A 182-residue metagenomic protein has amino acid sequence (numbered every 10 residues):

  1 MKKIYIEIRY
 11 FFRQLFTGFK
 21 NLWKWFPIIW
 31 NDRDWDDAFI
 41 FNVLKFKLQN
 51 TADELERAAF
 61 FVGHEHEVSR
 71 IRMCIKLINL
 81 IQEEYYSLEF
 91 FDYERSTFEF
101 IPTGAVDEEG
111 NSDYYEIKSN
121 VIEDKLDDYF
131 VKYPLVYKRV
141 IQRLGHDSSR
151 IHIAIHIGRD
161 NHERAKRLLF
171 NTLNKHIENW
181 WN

Functional and structural regions predicted by a protein language model:
M1-N179: Long, non-globular targeting/processing and low-complexity regions
